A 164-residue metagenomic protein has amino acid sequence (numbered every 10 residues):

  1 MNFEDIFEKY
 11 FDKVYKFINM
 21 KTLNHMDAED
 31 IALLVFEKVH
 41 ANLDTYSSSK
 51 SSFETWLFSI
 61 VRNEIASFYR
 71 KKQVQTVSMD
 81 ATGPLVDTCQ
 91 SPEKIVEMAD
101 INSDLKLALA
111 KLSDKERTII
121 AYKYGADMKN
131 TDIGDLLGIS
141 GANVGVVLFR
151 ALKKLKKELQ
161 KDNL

Functional and structural regions predicted by a protein language model:
M1-K16: A short, charge-rich alpha-helical start-of-domain segment used by transcription regulators
F11, Y15, F36, S113 (+2 more regions): C-terminal flanking helix
L23, F36-K50, K71-Q73: Sigma70-family region 2
D30-E37, S51-N63: Structural recognition of an alpha-helix C-terminal capping motif at a helix-to-coil junction
T45, S59-M79: Arg/Lys-rich amphipathic alpha helix in sigma70-family domain 2
S67, Q75-N102, K129: Internal acidic/polar
I119-K123: A short pre-motif secondary-structure segment
T131-D162: DNA-recognition helix of helix-turn-helix
